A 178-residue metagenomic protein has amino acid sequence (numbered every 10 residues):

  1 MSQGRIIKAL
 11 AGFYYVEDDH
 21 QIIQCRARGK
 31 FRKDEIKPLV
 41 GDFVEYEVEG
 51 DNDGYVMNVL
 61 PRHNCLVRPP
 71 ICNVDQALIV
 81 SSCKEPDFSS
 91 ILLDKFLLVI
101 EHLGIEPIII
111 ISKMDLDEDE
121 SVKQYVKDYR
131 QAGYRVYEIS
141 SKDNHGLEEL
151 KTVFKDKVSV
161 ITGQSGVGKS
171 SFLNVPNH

Functional and structural regions predicted by a protein language model:
M1-F88: N-terminal accessory targeting/assembly segments
V44, V74, I91-I105: Switch/coupling subdomain of P-loop NTPase systems
G50-N52, C83-P86, M114-D117, K142-H145: Conserved nucleotide-binding/hydrolysis micro-motifs of P-loop NTPases
V74-S81, H102-M114, Y134-E138: Conserved beta-strand/loop subsegment of P-loop NTPase cores
S89-L92, S121-V122: Residues at alpha-helix caps and immediate loop-helix transition turns in enzyme cores, especially N- and C-cap
L116-V167: Canonical P-loop GTPase G-domain recognition
S170-H178: A conserved segment at the C-terminal end of the G1
